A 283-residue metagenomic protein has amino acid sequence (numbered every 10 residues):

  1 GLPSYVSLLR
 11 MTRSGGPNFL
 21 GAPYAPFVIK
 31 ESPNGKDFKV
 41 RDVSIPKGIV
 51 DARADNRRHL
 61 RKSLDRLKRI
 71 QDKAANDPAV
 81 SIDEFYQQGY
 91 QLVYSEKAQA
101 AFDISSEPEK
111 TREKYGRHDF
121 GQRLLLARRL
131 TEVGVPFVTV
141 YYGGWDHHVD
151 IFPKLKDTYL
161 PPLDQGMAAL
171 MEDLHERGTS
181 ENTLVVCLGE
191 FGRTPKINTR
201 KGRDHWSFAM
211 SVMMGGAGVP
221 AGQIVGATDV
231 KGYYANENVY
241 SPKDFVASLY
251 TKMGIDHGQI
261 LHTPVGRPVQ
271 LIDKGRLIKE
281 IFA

Functional and structural regions predicted by a protein language model:
G1-A283: Ligand-binding pockets and gating/stacking loops
